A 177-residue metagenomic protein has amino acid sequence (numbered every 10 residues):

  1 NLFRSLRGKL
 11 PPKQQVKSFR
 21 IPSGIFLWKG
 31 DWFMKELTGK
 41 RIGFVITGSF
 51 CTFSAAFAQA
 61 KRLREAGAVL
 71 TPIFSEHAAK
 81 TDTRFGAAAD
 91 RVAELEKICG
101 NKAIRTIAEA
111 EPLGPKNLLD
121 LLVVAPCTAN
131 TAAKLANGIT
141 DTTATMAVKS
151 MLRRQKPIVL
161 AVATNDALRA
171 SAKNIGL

Functional and structural regions predicted by a protein language model:
L2-R4, L27: Short hydrophobic targeting helices and cationic amphipathic motifs that mediate membrane/organellar targeting
R4-R7, R20: Basic polycationic patches enriched in arginine
P12-Q14, S18, S23-G24, W28: A cross-taxon signal for low-complexity, glycine/charged-rich
G30-L177: A cross-family phosphate/adenosyl-ligand binding-site feature
